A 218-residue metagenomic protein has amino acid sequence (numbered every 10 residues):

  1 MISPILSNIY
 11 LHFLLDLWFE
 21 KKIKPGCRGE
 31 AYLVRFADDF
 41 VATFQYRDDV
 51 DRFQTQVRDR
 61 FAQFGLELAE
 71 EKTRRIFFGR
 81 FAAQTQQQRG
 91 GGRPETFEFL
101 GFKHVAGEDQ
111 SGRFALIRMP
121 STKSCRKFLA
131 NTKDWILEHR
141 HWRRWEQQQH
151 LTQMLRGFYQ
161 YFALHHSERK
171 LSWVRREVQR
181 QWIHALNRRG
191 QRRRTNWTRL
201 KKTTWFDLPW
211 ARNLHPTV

Functional and structural regions predicted by a protein language model:
M1-V218: Non-catalytic terminal/accessory segments
